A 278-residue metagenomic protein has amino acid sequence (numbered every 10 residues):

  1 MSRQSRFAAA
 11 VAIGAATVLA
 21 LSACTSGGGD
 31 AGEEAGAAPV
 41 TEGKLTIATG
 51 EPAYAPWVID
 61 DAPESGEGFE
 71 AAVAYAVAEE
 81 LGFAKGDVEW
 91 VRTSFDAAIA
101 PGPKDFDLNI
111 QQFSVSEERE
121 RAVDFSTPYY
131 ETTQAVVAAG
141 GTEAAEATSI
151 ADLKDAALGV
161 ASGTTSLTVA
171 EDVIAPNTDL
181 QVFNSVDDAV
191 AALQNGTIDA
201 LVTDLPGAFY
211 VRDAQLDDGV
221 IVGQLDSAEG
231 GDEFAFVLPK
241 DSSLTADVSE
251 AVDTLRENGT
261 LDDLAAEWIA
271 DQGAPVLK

Functional and structural regions predicted by a protein language model:
V18-A23: C-terminal motif of bacterial Sec signal peptides marking the signal peptidase cleavage site
T25, A71, Y75-L81, T164 (+1 more regions): Extended ligand-binding regions for polar small-molecule ligands
S26-A31, D87, T165-L180, V220-V222 (+1 more regions): Ligand-binding clefts/hinges and TM-proximal coupling segments of bilobed small-molecule sensing domains
E33-N109: Extracytoplasmic small-molecule ligand-binding "clamshell" domains of the periplasmic binding protein/Venus flytrap
I47, P52, G66-L81, S114 (+4 more regions): Bilobed "Venus flytrap"/periplasmic-binding protein-like clamshell domains and structurally analogous long
E51, E131-A138, D213-D253, D271-K278: Periplasmic-binding protein-like
D87-I150: Acidic, polar ligand-binding/catalytic clefts
A97, F113-A122, V169-D172, D199-G230: A ligand-binding cleft/hinge motif common to bilobed small-molecule-binding domains
